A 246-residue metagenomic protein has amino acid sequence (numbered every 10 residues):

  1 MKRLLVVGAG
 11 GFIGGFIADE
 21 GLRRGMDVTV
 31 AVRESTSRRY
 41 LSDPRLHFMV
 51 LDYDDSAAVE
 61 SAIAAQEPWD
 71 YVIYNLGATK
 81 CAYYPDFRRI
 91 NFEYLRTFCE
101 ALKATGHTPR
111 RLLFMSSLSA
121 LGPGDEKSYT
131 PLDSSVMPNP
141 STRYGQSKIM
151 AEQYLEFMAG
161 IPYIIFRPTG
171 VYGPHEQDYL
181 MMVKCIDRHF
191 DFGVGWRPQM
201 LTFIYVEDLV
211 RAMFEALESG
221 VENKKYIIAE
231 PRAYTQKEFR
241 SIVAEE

Functional and structural regions predicted by a protein language model:
L4-R24: N-terminal Rossmann NAD(P)H-binding glycine-rich loop of SDR-like oxidoreductase domains
H47, L51-T97, L121-P123: NAD(P)H-binding glycine-rich loop region in Rossmannoid oxidoreductase-like domains and their noncatalytic homologs
R88-F92, T130-E152, E176, Q199-F203 (+1 more regions): Short-chain dehydrogenase/reductase
R96-R143: Conserved Rossmann-fold NAD(P)-dependent oxidoreductase catalytic core, especially the SDR/UDP-sugar
E126-V171, D191-V194: Catalytic helix-loop patch of NAD(P)-dependent Rossmann-fold dehydrogenases
Q146, M150, E176-M181, G195-L217 (+1 more regions): Substrate-positioning beta->alpha
A216-E246: Mid/C-terminal beta-alpha module of Rossmann-like enzyme folds, strongest in SDR-family dehydrogenases/epimerases
